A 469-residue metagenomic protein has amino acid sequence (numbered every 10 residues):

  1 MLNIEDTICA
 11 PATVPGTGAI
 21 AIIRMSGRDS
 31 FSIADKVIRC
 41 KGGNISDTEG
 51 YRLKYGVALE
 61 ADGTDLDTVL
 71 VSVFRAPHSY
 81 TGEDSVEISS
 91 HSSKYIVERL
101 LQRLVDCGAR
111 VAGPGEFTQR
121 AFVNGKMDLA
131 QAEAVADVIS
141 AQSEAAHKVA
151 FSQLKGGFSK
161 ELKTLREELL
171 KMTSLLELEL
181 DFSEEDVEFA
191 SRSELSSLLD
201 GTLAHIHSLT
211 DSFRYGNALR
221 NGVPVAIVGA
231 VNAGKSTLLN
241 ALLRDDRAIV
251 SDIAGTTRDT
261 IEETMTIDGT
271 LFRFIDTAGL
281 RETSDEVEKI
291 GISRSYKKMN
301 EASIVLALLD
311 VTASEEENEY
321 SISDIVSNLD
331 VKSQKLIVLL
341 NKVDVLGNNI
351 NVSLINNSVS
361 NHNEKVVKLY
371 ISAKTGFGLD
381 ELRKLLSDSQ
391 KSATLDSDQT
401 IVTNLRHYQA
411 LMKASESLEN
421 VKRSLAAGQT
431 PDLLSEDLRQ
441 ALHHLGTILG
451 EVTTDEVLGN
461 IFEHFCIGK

Functional and structural regions predicted by a protein language model:
M1-K148, S152, G156, K332 (+1 more regions): A glycine-rich (often HGG/GG-containing) alpha/beta subdomain
L2-P11, P15, V57, H147-T266 (+3 more regions): C-terminal-of-GTPase-core extension/linker across diverse P-loop GTPases
M25, S90-S92, L242, T277 (+2 more regions): Glycine-rich, N-terminal phosphate-binding loop of Rossmann-like dinucleotide-binding domains
K54-R75, G255-T283, E301-I304: Switch I (G2) and immediately adjacent beta-strands of P-loop GTPase domains
R110, L271-R273, V367: Conserved beta-strand segments of alpha/beta enzyme cores
F274, L308, L339: Generic enzyme active-site microenvironment
K289: Cytosolic ligand/metal-binding cores
Y296-N300: A short, aliphatic-rich alpha-helical micro-motif
